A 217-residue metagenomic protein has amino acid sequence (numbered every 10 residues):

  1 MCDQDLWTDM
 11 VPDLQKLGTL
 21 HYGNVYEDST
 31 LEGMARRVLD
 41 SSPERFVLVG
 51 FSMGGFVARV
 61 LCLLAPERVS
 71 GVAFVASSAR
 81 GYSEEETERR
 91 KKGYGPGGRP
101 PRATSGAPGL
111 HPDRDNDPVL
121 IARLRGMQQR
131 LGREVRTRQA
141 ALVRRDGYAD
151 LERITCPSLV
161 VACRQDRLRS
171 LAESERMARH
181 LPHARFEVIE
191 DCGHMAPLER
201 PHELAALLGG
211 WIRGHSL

Functional and structural regions predicted by a protein language model:
M1-E32, V47: Conserved HGGG/HGGXW glycine-rich cap/lid loop of the alpha/beta-hydrolase fold
G50-G54, A58: Gly/Ala-rich beta-loop-alpha elbow adjacent to hydrolase catalytic centers
L63-P101: Flexible "cap/lid" loop of the alpha/beta hydrolase fold
Y82-E85, P100-R153: Conserved alpha/beta-hydrolase catalytic His-Asp/Glu region
L120, R167-E173: Conserved alpha/beta-hydrolase "acid-adjacent" motif
I154, V160-A162, D166: Short beta-strand/loop motif that positions the catalytic acidic residue of the alpha/beta-hydrolase fold
L171, E175-H194: Catalytic histidine neighborhood in serine/cysteine hydrolases with alpha/beta-hydrolase-type architecture
C192-A205: Catalytic histidine-centered segment of alpha/beta-hydrolase-like enzymes
